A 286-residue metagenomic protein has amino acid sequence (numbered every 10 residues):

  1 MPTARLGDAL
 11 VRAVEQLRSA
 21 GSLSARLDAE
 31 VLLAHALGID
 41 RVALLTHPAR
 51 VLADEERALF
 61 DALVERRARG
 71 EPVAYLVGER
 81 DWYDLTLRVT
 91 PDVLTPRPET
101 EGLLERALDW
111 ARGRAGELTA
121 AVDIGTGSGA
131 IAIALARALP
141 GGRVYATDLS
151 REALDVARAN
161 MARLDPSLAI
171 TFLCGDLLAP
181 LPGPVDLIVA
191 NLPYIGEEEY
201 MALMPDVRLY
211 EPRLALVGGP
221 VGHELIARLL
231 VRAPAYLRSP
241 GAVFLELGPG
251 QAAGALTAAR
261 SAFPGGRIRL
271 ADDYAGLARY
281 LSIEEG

Functional and structural regions predicted by a protein language model:
M1-L44, L52: Non-catalytic accessory regions of SAM-dependent methyltransferases
L10, A29-E30, F60-D61, V73 (+7 more regions): A general structural signal for well-ordered alpha-helical segments in protein cores
L17, A111, M161, A233 (+1 more regions): Conserved hydrophobic residues forming the short capping helix/wall of the S-adenosyl-L-methionine
V31-W110: Conserved AdoMet
L87, I170-F172, I268: Generic structural signal for residues in well-ordered beta-strands
P98-M204, R228, G250: Conserved SAM/SAH cofactor-binding pocket of Class I
Y194-L225: Mobile active-site "lid"/loop adjacent to the S-adenosyl-L-methionine
P220-I283: Conserved Class I SAM-dependent methyltransferase catalytic core
